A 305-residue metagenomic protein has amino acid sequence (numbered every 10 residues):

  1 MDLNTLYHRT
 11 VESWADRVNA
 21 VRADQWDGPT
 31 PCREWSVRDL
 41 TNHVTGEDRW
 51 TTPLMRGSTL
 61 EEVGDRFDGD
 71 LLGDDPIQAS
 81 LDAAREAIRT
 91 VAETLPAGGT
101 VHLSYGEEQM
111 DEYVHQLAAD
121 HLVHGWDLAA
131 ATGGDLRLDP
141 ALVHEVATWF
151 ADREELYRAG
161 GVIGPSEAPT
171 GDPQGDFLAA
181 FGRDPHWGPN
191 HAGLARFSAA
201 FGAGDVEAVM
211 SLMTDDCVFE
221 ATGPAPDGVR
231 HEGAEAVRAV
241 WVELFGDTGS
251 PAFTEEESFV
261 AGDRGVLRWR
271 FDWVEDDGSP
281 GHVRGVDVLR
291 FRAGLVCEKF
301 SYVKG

Functional and structural regions predicted by a protein language model:
M1-D16, A20-R33, R49, P53-A192 (+2 more regions): Structured surface interface patches that mediate subunit assembly and partner/cofactor docking
V11, A84-V91, L194, F201 (+3 more regions): Hydrophobic alpha-helical core bundles mediating ligand binding, dimerization, or RNAP-core interactions
W14, L40, F197, V209 (+6 more regions): Hydrophobic pocket/interface hotspot
R38-V44: Short, solvent-exposed alpha-helical surface patches in non-cytosolic proteins
G188-D215: Short, low-complexity N-terminal intrinsically disordered segments enriched in polar/charged residues
V206-M210, T214-G262: A solvent-exposed, acidic/Ser-Thr-rich amphipathic alpha-helical stretch
R238-G305: A beta-strand edge to alpha-helix "cap/lid" segment located at domain peripheries
